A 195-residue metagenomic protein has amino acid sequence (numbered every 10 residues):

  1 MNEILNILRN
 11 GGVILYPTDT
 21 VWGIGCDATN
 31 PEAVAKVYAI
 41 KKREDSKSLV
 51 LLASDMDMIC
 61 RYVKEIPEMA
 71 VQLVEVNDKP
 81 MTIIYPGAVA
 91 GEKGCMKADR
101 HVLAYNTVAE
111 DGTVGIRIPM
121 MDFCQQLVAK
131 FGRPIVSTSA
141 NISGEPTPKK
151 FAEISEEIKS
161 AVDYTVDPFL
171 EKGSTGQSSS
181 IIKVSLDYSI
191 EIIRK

Functional and structural regions predicted by a protein language model:
M1-K195: Active-site-adjacent structural elements in enzyme catalytic cores
